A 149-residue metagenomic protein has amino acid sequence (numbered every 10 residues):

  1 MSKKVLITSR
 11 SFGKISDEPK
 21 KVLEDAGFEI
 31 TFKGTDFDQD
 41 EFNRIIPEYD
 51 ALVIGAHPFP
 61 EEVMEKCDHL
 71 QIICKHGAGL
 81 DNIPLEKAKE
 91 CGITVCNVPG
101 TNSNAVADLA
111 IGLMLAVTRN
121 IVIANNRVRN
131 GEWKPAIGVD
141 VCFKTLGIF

Functional and structural regions predicted by a protein language model:
M1-Y49: N-terminal glycine-/charge-rich "phosphate-binding" loop or analogous flexible N-terminal tail
S2, L70, C142-L146: Phosphate-coordination loops involved in phosphoryl transfer and adenosine-cofactor binding
S9-R10, K75-H76, G147-F149: Residue-level marker of alpha-helix boundaries and capping positions
S16-E18, D38-E41, H57-E61, G131-A136: A generic local structural motif
E18-K20, A26, N104, K134-A136 (+1 more regions): Charged/polar interaction segments and conserved charged motifs
T31, D50-R129, V139: Phosphate/diphosphate ligand-binding glycine-rich loop within oxidoreductases
D36, N104, I148: Charge-dense, low-complexity intrinsically disordered segments
N125-F149: Glycine-rich NAD(P)-binding loop of Rossmann-like domains
